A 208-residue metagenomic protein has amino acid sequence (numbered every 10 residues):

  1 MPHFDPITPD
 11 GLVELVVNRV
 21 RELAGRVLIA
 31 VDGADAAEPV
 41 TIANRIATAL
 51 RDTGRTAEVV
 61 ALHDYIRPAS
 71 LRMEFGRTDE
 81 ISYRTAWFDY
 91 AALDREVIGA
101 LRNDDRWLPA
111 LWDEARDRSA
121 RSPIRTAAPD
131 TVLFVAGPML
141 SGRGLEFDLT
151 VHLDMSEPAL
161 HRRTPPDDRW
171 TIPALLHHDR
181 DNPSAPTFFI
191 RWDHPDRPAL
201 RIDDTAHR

Functional and structural regions predicted by a protein language model:
M1-R19, L149, L153, P158 (+1 more regions): NTP-dependent small-molecule kinase module
A24-I29, D130: Pre-Walker A (Motif I) flank of P-loop NTPase domains
I29, E58-V60, L133-F134, L149-V151 (+1 more regions): Hydrophobic/aromatic beta-strand patches that form the interior of the parallel beta-sheet core in alpha/beta enzyme
A30-T48: Glycine-rich phosphate-binding P-loop
T48-E58: Post-Walker A helix-loop "phosphate-sensing" segment adjacent to the P-loop in P-loop NTPases
E58-A61, R67-R116: Conserved nucleotide-sensing/catalytic segment adjacent to the nucleotide-binding pocket in NTP-handling enzymes
R77-R84, L145-D181: A glycine- and Lys/Arg-enriched "phosphate-lid" helix/loop adjacent to the NTP-binding pocket of small-molecule kinases
R116-R163: ATP-dependent NMP and nucleoside kinases share a basic, alpha-helical "lid"
